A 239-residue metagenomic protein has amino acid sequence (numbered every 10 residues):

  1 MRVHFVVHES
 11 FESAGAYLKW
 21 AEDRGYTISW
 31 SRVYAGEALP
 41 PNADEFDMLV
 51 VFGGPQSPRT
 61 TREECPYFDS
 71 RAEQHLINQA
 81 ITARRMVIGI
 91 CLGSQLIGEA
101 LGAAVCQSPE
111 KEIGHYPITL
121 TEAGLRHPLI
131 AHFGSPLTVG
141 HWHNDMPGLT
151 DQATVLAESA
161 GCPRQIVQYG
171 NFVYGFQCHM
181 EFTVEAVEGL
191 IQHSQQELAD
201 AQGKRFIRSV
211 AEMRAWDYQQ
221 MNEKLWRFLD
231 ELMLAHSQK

Functional and structural regions predicted by a protein language model:
M1-A83, D200-K239: N-terminal beta1-alpha1 cap of cysteine-dependent amidohydrolase-like domains
G15-A16, P40, T60-R62, G98-A100 (+3 more regions): Short glycine-/acidic-enriched loop or helix-start segments at secondary-structure transitions that form or flank
Q79-A104: Catalytic nucleophile loop
L101-E185: Pocket-forming structural segment of enzyme catalytic cores
F172-E212: C-terminal helical/coil "lid" or tail adjacent to the Rossmann-like core of SAM-dependent
